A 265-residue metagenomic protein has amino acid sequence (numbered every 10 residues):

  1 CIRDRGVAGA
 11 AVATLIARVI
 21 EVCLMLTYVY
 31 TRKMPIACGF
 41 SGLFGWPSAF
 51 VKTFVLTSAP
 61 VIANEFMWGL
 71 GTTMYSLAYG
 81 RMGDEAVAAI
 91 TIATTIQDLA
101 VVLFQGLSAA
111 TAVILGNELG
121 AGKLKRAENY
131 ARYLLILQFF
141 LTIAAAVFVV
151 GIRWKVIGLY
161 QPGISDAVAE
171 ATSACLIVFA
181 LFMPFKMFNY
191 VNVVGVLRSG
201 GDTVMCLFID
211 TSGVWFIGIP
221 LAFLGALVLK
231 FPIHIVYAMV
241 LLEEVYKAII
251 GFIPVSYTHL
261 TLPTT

Functional and structural regions predicted by a protein language model:
C1-I2, T258-T264: Conserved small/polar residues in nucleotide/adenosyl-binding loops
R3-V22, W154-K155, E170, V214-A248 (+1 more regions): Membrane-interface helix-loop junctions in multi-pass transport and translocation proteins
V7, S76, V87-R153, M187-C206: Small-residue-rich hydrophobic transmembrane alpha-helices
V7-V12, A49-T57, Y79-D98, D166-A174 (+2 more regions): Interfacial/gating helices of multi-pass transporter permease domains
T14, C23-W68, Y257-L260: Interhelical loop/hinge segments that connect adjacent transmembrane helices in multipass membrane
L15, V19-C23, I62-M74, R81 (+4 more regions): Hydrophobic alpha-helical transmembrane bundles that constitute the permease/transmembrane domains of multi-pass
A146-D166: Short membrane-interface helical motifs at transmembrane helix boundaries in multi-pass membrane transporters
D166-N189: Alpha-helical transmembrane segments of multi-pass membrane proteins
